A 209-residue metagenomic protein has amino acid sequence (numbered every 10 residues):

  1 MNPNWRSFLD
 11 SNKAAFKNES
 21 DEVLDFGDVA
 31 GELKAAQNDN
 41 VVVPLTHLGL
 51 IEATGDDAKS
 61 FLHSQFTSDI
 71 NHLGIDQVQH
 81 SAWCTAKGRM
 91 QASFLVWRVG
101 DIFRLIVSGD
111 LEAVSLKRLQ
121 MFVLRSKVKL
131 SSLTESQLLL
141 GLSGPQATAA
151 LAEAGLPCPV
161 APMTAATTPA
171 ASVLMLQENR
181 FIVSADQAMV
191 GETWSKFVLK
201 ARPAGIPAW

Functional and structural regions predicted by a protein language model:
M1-W209: Basic, glycine/lysine-rich polyanion-binding surfaces/domains
